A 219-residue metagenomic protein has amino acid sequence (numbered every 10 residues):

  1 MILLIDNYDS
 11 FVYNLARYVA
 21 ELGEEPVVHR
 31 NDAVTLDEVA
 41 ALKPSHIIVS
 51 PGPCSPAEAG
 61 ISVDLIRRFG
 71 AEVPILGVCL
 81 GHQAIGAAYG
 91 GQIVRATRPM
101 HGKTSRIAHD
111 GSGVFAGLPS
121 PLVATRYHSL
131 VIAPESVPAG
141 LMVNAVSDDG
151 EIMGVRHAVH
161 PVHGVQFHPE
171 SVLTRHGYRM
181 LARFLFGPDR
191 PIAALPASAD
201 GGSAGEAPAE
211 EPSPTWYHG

Functional and structural regions predicted by a protein language model:
M1, E24-E25, S45-H46, P74-L76 (+3 more regions): Structural signature of beta-strand start/N-cap positions in the alpha/beta core of ABC transporter nucleotide-binding
M1-A71, R175, A182-G219: N-terminal beta1-alpha1 cap of cysteine-dependent amidohydrolase-like domains
P26-V28, I93, V143: Generic structural signal for residues in well-ordered beta-strands
R30, R95, R126: Short loop/edge segments at beta-strand edges and connector loops that shape dinucleotide/nucleotide cofactor-binding
P44-G117, P121, L181: Cysteine-nucleophile active-site neighborhood
C79, H128, H168: Histidine-centered divalent metal-coordination motifs
G111-H160: Catalytic beta-strand/loop cores that center a nucleophilic Ser/Cys/Thr and support acyl-enzyme chemistry
D148-P191: A glycine-centered loop/beta-turn motif at secondary-structure junctions
